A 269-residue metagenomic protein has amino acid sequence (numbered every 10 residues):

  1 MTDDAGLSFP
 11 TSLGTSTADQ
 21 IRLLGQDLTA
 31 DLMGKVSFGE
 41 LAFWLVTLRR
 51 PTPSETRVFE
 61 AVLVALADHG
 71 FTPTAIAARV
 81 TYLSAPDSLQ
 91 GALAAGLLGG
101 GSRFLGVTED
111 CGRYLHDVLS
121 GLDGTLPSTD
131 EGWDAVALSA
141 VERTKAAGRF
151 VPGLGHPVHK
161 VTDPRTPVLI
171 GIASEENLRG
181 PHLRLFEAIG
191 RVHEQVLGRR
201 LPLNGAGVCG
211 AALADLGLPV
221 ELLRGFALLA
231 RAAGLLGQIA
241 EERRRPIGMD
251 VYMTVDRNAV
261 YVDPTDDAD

Functional and structural regions predicted by a protein language model:
M1-D269: Non-transmembrane, aqueous-exposed alpha-helical and coiled segments at domain scale
